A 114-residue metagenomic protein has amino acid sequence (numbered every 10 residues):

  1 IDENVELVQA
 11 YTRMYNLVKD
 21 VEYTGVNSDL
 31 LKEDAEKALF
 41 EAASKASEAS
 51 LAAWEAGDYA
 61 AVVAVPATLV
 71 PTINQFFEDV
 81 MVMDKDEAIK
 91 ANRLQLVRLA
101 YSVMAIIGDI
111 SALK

Functional and structural regions predicted by a protein language model:
D2-K114: Amphipathic alpha-helical "coupling" segments that flank catalytic cores
